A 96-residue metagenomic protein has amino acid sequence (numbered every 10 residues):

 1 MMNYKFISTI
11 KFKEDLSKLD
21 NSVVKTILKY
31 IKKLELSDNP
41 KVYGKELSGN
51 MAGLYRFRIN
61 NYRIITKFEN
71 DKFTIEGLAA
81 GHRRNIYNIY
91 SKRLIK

Functional and structural regions predicted by a protein language model:
M1-K29: Arg/Lys-rich, positively charged N-terminal/basic patches that mediate binding to nucleic acids
M1-K5, E14, Y62, K67-K96: Enriched for short, Lys/Arg-rich terminal
K11, A52, H82: Residues that form or immediately flank small-molecule/cofactor binding pockets and catalytic motifs
K32-R56: A short, surface-exposed loop/turn module that caps and links secondary-structure elements
